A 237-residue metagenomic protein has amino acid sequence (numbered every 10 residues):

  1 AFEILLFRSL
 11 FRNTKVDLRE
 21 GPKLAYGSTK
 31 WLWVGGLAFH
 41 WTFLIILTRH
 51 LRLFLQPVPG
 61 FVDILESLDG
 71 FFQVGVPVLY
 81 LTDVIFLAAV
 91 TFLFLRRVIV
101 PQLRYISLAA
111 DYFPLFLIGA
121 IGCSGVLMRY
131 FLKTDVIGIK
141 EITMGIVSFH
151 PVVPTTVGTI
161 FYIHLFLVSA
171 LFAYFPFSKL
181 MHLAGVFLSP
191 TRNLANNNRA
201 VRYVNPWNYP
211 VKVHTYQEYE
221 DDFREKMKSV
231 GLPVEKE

Functional and structural regions predicted by a protein language model:
L6: Extracytoplasmic c-type cytochrome modules immediately beyond a signal peptide or single-pass transmembrane anchor
L10, K15-F149, V153-T159, I163 (+4 more regions): Long, contiguous internal "core" modules enriched in hydrophobic/ aromatic residues
